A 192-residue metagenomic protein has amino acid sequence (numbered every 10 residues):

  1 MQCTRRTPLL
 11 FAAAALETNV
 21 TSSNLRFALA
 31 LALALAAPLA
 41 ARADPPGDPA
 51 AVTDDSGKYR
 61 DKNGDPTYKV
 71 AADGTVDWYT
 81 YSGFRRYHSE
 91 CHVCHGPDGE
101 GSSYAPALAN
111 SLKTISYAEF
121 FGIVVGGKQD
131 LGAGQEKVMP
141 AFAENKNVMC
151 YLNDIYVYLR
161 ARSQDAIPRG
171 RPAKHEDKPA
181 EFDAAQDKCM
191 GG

Functional and structural regions predicted by a protein language model:
C3-L29: Bacterial N-terminal signal peptides that target proteins for export
R26-P38: Bacterial N-terminal signal peptides
L39-A43: Sec/Tat signal peptide C-region and signal peptidase I cleavage site
D44-P49, S102-A109, G127-D154, L159-A180: Axial heme c-ligation environment in periplasmic c-type cytochrome domains
G47-R86: Electrostatic cytochrome c docking/interface patches
Y81-H92, G101, I115-F121, P172-K174: Sequence context surrounding c-type heme c attachment/ligation sites in exported
Y87-P97, F120, V124, M139 (+2 more regions): The canonical Cys-X-X-Cys-His
E176-G192: Short, low-complexity, Pro/Ser/Thr/Gly-rich segments in the mature regions of secreted, periplasmic
